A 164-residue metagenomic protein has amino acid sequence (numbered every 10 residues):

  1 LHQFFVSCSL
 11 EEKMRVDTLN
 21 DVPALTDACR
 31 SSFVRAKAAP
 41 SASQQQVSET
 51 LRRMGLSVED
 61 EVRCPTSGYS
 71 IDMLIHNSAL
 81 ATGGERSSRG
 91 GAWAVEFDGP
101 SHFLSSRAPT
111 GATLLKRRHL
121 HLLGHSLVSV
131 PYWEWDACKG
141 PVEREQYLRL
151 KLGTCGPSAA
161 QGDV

Functional and structural regions predicted by a protein language model:
H2-V164: Nucleic-acid endo/exonuclease domains
